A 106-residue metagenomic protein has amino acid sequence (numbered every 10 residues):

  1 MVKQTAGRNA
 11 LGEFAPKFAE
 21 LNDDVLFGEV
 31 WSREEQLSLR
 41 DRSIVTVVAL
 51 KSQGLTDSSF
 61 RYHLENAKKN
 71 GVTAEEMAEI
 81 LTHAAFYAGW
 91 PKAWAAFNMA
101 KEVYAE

Functional and structural regions predicted by a protein language model:
M1-D41, S52, R61, K69 (+1 more regions): Acidic, glycine/proline-rich low-complexity segments that act as flexible tails and inter-domain linkers
D41-I44, A74-M77, A93: Short runs of predominantly hydrophobic/aromatic residues within well-ordered alpha helices that form helix-helix
R42-L50, F60, I80-L81: Short, structured motif recognition centered on aromatic/hydrophobic residues
A49-T56, A85-G89: Short alpha-helix boundary/capping elements
S58-A78: Mid-chain, well-packed structural core segment of small domains
I80-N98: C-terminal structural segments of small proteins and small subunits
